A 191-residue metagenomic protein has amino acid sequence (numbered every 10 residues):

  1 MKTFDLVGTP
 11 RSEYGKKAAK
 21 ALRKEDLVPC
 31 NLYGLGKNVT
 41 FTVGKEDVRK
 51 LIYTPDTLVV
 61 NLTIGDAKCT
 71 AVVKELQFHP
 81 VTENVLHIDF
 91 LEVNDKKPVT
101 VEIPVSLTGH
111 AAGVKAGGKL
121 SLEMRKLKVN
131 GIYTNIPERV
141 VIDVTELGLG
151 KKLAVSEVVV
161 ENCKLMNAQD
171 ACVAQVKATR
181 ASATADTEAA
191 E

Functional and structural regions predicted by a protein language model:
M1-E191: Acidic, negatively charged sequence tracts
